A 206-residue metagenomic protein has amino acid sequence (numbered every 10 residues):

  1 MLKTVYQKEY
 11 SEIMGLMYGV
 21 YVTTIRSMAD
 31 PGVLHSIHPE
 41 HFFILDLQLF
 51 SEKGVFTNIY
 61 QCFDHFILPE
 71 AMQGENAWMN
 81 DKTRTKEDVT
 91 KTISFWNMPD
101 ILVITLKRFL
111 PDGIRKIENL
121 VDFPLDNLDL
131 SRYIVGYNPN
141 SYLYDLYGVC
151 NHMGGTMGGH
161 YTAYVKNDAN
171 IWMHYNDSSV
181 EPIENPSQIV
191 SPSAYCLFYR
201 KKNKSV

Functional and structural regions predicted by a protein language model:
L2-Y10, P31-V206: Exposed substrate/partner-binding surface patches
G19-Y21: Folded extracytoplasmic luminal domains of secretory or organellar precursors
T23-I25, W78: Cys/His-enriched microdomains
